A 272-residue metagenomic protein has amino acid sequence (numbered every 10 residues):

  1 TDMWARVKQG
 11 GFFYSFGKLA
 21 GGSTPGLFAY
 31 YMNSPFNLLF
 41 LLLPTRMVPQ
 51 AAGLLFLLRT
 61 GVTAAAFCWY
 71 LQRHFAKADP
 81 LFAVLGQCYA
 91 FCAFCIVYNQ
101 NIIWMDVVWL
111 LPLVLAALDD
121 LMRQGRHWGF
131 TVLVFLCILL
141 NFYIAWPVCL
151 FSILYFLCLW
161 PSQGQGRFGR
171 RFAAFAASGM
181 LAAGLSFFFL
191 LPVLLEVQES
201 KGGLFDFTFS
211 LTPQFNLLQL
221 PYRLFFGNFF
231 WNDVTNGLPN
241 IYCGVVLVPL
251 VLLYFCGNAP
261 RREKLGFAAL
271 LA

Functional and structural regions predicted by a protein language model:
T1-A64, Q87-V108, P147, Q198 (+1 more regions): Membrane-interface coil-to-helix junctions
Q9, P35, L71, C92 (+5 more regions): Conserved structural-core and active-site-/substrate-pathway-adjacent residues in large, well-folded domains of enzymes
L41, Q72-R73, D120, G257: Transmembrane helix-loop junction
L57, G61-Y70, P80-M122, R126-P161 (+2 more regions): Membrane-embedded helix bundles of polyisoprenyl
F75-A76, M122-Q124, R167-F168: Helix-boundary and loop/linker segments of multi-pass membrane transporters
A145-W146, S152, G169-V246: Transmembrane catalytic cores of multi-pass membrane glycosyltransferases and polysaccharide-assembly enzymes
F151, V245-L247, G266-A272: Hydrophobic membrane-spanning alpha-helices of multi-pass integral membrane proteins
Q163-A173, L252-A272: Membrane-interface helix-loop-helix junctions at transmembrane boundaries of multi-pass membrane enzymes, predominantly
